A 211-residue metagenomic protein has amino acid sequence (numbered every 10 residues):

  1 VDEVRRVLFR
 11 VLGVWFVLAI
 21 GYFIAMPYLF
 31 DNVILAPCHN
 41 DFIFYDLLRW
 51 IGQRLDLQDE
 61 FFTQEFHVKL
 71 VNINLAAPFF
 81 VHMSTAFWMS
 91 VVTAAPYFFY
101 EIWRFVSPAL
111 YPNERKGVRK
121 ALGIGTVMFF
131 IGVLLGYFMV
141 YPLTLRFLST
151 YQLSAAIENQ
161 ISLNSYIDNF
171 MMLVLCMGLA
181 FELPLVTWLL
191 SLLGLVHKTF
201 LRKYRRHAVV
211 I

Functional and structural regions predicted by a protein language model:
D2-I211: Membrane topogenic/interface segments and analogous intrinsically disordered interaction regions
